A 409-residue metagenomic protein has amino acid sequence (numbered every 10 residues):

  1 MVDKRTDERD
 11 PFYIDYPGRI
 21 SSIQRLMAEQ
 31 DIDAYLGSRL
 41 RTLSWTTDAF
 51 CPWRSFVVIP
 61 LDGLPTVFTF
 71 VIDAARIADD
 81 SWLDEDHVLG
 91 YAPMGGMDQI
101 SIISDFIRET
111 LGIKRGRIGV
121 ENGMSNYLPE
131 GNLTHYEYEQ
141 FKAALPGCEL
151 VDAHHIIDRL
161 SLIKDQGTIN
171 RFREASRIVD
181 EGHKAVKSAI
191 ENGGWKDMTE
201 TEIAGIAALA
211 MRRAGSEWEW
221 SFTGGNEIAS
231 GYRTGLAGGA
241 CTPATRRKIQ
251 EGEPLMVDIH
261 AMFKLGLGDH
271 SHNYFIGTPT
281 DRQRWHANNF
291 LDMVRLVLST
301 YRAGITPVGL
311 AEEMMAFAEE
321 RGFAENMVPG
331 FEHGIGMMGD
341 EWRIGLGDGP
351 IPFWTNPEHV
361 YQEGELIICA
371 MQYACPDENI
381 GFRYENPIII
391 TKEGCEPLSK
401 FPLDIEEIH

Functional and structural regions predicted by a protein language model:
M1-H409: Active-site neighborhoods and metal-handling regions in enzymes and metal-associated proteins
